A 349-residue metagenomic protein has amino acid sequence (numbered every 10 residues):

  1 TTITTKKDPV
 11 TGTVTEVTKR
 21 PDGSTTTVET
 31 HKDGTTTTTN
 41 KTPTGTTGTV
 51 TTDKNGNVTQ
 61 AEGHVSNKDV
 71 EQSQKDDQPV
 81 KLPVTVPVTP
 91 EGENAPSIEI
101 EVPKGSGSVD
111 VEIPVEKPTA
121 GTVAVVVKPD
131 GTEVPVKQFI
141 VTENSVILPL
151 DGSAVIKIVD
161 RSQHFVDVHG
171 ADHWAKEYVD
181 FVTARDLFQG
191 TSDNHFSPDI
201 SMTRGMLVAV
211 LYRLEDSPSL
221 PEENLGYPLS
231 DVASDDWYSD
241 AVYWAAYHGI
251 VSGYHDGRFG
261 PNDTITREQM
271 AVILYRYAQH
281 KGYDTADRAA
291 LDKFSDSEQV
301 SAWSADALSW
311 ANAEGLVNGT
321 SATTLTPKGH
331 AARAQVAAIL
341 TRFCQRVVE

Functional and structural regions predicted by a protein language model:
T1-P135, P149-A154: Long, contiguous ectodomains of secretory-pathway proteins
E133-I140, P149-K176, A184, Q189-V208 (+5 more regions): Feature responds to low-complexity, polar/acidic, surface-exposed segments characteristic of secreted/exported proteins
N144-V146: Short strand-edge motifs at loop-to-beta-strand transitions and within beta-strands of extracellular beta-rich domains
A311: Histidine- and acidic-residue-rich, metal-dependent catalytic cores
